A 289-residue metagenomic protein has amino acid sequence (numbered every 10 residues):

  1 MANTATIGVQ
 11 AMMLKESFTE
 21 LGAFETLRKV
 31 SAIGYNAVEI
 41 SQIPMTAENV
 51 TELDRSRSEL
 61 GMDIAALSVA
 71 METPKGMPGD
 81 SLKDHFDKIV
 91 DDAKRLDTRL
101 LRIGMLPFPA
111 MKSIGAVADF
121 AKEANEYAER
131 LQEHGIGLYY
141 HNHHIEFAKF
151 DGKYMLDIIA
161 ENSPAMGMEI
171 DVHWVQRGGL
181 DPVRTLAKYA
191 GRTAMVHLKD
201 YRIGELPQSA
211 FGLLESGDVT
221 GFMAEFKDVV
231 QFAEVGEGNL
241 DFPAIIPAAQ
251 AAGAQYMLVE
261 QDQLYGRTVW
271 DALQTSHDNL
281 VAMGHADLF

Functional and structural regions predicted by a protein language model:
M1-R99, I136, G167, D278-F289: N-terminal pre-domain/capping segments
K15-L21, A37-E52, M71-D84, F108-K112 (+5 more regions): Acidic-and-aromatic substrate-binding clefts and catalytic sites of carbohydrate-active enzymes
R28, P78-M168, R177, K188 (+1 more regions): Active-site acidic/histidine proton-transfer and metal-coordination neighborhood in alpha/beta enzyme cores
E39, A66, R102, Y139 (+3 more regions): Conserved beta-strand positions in the central sheet of alpha/beta enzyme cores
D54-E72, A124-L131, D157-S163, F242: Alpha-helix-loop-beta-strand connector modules within alpha/beta enzyme cores
L131-A233: Acidic/histidine-rich catalytic cores of soluble enzymes
E237-Q250: A short, acidic, amphipathic alpha-helical segment used as a generic capping/interface helix at domain edges
Y256-G284: C-terminal/domain-terminus segments
